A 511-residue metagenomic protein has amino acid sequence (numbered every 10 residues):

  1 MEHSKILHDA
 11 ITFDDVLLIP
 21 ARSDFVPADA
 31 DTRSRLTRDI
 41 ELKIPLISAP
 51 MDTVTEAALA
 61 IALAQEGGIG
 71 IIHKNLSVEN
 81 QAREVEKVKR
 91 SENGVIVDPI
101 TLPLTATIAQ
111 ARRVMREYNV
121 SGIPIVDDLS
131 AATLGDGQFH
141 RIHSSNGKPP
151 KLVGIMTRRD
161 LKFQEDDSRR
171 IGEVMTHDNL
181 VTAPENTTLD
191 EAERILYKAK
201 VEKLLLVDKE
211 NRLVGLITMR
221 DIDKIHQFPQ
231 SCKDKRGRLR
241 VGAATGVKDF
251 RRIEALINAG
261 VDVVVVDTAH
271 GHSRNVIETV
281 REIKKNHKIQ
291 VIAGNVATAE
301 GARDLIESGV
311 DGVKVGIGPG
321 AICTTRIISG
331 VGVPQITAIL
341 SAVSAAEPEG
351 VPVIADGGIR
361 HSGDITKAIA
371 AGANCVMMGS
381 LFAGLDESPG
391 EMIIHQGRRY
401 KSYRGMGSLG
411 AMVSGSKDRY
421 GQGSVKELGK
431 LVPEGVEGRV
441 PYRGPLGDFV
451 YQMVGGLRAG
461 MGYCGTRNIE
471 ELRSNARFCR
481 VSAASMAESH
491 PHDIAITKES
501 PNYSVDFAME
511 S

Functional and structural regions predicted by a protein language model:
M1-R22, L102, A183-P184, S308 (+2 more regions): Alpha/beta catalytic cores of nucleotide-metabolism and tRNA/nucleoside-modifying enzymes
A28, S77-K87, Q164-S168, R212-C232 (+5 more regions): Active-site-adjacent beta->alpha loops and helix N-cap segments on the catalytic face of soluble alpha/beta enzymes
A30-L42, A49-M51, N80-V120, I125-L129 (+6 more regions): Bateman/CBS regulatory modules and CBS-like beta-alpha motifs in cytosolic regions of diverse proteins
E41-S48, G94-P99, D178, D234-A243 (+3 more regions): Short beta-strand/loop segments at the ligand-binding rim of alpha/beta enzyme cores
A58-I61, R251-A259, A297-V315, A355 (+1 more regions): Catalytic cores of alpha/beta
Q65-N80, V261-S273, D311-S329, I359-I393: Glycine-rich phosphate-binding active-site loops on the catalytic face of alpha/beta enzymes
I71-N75, I100-P103, G122-P124, T182-P184 (+6 more regions): Catalytic beta/alpha-barrel core
H73-S77, G135-D167, V201, L205 (+2 more regions): Short beta->alpha transition motifs characteristic of CBS
